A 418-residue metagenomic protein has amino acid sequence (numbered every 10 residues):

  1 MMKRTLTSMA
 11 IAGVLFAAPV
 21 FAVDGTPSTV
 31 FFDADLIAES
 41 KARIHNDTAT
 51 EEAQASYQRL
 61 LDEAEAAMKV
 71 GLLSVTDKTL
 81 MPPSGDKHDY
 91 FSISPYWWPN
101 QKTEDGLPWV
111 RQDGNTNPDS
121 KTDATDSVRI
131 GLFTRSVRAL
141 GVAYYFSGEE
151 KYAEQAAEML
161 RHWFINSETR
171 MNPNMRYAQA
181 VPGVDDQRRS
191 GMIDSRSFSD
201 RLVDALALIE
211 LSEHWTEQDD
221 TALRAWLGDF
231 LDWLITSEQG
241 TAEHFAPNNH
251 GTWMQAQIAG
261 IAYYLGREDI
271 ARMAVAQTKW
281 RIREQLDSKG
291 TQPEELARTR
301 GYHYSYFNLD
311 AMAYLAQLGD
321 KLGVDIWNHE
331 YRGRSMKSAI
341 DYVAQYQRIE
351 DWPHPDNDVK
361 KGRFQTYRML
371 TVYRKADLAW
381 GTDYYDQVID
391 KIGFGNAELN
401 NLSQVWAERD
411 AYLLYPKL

Functional and structural regions predicted by a protein language model:
M1-M9: Bacterial N-terminal signal peptides that target proteins for export
A17-P19: N-terminal signal peptide c-region/cleavage motif recognized by signal peptidases
V23-E243, A276, D320-K321, H329-L418: Extracellular glycan-targeting catalytic surfaces
S190-D194, F198, D219-W226, A242-M254 (+4 more regions): Short, contiguous, pocket-lining structural segments that sit at or immediately flank catalytic/ligand-binding sites
N249-H250, L315, L413-L418: Amphipathic, soluble alpha/beta structural segments
W253-H354: Long, repeat-rich segments with strong aromatic
